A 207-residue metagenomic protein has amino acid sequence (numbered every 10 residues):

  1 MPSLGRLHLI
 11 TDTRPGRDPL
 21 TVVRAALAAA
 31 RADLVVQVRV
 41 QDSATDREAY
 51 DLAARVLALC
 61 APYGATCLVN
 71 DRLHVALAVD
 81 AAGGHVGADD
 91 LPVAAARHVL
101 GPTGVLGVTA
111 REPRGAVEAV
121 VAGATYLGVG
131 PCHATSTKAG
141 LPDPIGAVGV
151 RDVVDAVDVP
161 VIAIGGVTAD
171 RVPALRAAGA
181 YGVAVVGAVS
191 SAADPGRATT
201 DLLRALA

Functional and structural regions predicted by a protein language model:
M1-H85, D90, H98-T125, P142 (+6 more regions): Conserved N-terminal beta1-alpha1 strand-loop-helix module at the mouth
V35-R39, G128-S136, V183-V186: Short beta-strands and strand-loop turn motifs
V93, G115, T135-S136: Short glycine-rich, flexible loops that bind phosphorylated cofactors or substrates
V129, I162-V167, V185-V189: Glycine-rich beta-strand-to-loop/alpha-helix junction loops that act as flexible
T137-L141: Short, glycine/charged-rich beta-strand-loop motifs at protein surfaces that mediate ligand recognition and catalysis
